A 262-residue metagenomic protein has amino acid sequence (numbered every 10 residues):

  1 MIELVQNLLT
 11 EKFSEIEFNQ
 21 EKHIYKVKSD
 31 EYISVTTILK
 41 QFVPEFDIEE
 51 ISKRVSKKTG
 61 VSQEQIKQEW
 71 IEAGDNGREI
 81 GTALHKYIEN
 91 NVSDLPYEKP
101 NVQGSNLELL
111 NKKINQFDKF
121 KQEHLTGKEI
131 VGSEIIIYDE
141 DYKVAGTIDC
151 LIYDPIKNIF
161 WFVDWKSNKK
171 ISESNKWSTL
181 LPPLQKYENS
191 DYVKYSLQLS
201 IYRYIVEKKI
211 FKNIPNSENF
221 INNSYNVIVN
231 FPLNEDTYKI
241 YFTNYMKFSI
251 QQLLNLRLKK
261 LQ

Functional and structural regions predicted by a protein language model:
M1-D141, A145: Nuclease catalytic cores
A73, V102-N106, L181-V193: Short histidine-centered catalytic/ligand-binding loop motif
H85, I148-D154, I159-N175, T179-L180 (+1 more regions): Conserved catalytic cores of phosphodiester-cleaving nucleases, focusing on short active-site segments
Y138, S167-K170, F231-L233: Short, solvent-exposed loop/turn segments at secondary-structure junctions
Y138, Y153, V227-V229: A generic structural motif
E140-D141, N175, P182-Q185: Gram-negative outer-membrane beta-barrel domains
K143-A145, N158-F160, T237-I240: Short, mixed charged/polar active-site loops that provide acid/base catalysis or chelate metal/phosphate cofactors
N189-S196, S200-Q262: Metal-dependent nuclease catalytic regions and adjoining charged, substrate-binding loops involved in nucleic-acid end
